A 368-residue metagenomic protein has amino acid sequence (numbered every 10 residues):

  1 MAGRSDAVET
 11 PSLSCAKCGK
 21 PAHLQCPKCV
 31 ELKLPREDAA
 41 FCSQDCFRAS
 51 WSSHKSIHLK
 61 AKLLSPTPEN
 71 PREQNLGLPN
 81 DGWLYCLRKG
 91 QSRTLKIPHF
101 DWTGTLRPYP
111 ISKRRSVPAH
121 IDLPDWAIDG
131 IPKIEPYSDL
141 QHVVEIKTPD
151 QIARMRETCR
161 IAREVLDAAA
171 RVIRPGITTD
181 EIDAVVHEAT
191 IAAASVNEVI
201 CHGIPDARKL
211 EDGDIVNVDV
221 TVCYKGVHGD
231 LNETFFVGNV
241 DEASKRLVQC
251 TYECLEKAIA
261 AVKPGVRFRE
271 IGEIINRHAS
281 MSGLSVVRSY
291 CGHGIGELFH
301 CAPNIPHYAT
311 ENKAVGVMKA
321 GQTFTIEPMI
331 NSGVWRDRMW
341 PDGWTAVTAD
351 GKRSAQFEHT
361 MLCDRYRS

Functional and structural regions predicted by a protein language model:
A2-A22, L32-P35, W51, L59-S368: Active-site neighborhoods and metal-handling regions in enzymes and metal-associated proteins
A16, P27, A40-Q44, L59: Cys/His/Pro-rich metal-binding microdomains
D38-S52: Cysteine-rich micro-motifs
